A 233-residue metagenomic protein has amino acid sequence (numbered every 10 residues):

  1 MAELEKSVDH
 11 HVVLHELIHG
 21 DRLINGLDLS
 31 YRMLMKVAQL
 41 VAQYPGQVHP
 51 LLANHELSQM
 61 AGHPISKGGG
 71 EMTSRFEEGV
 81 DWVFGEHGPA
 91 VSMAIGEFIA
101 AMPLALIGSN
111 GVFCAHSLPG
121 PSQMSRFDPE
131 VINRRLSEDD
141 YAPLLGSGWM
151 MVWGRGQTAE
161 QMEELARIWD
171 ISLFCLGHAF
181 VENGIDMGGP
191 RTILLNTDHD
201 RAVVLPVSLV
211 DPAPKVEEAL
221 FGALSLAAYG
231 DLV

Functional and structural regions predicted by a protein language model:
M1-V233: Feature recognizes metal-dependent phosphohydrolase scaffolds
